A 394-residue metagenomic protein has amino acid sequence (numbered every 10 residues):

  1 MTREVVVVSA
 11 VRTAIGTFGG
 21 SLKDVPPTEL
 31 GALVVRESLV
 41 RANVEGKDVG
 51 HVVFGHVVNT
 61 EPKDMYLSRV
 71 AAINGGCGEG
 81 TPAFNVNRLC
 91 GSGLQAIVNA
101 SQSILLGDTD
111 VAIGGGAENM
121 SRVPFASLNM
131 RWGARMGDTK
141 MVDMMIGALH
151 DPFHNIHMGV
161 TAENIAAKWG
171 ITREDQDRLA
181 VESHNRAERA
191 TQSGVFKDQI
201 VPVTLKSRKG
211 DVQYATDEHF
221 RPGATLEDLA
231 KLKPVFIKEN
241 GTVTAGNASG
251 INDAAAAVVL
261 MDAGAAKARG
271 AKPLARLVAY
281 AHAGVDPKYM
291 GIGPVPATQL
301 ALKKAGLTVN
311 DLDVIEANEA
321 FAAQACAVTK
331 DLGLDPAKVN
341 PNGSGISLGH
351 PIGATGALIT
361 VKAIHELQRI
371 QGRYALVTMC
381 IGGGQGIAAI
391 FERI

Functional and structural regions predicted by a protein language model:
M1-T28, E37, L226-I292, P296 (+3 more regions): Condensing-enzyme catalytic core mediating Claisen C-C bond formation in acyl metabolism
M1-V57, E61-A71, G75, P82 (+5 more regions): Conserved active-site "lid/cap" helical segment
R12-T13, K23-L33, R41, D175-A268 (+2 more regions): N-terminal extracellular/periplasmic Venus flytrap/periplasmic-binding protein-like
K47-G55, P82-N87, A112-A117, D175-E182 (+5 more regions): Beta-strand segments within the central parallel beta-sheet cores of soluble alpha/beta enzyme folds
H56-A112, P152-H157, G223-G250, D331-L358 (+2 more regions): Conserved catalytic cysteine-centered active-site region of acyl-thioester-dependent Claisen-condensing enzymes
N87-E118, V160, A166-V195, A257-G264 (+3 more regions): Active-site-proximal alpha-helical scaffold in enzymes
V111-I165: Flexible glycine-/small-residue-enriched beta->alpha junction loops that bind anionic phosphate/pyrophosphate groups
V160-E163, Q199, K206-S207, V278-S347: Active-site pocket-lining segment
